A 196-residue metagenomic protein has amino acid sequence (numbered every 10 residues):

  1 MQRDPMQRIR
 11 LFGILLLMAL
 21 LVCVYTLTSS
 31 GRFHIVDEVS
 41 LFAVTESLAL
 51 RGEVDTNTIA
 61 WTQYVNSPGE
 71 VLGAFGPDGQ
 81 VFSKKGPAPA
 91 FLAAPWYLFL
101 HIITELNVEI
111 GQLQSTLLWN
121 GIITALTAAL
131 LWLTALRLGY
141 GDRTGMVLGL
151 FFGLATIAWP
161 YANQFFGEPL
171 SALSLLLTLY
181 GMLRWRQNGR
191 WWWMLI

Functional and structural regions predicted by a protein language model:
M1-L27, F33, T116, L136 (+1 more regions): Start-transfer (signal-anchor) and selected internal transmembrane alpha helices of multi-pass inner/ER membrane
R10-L16, I103-I110, A128-L154, A172-L173 (+2 more regions): Transmembrane-helix signature of polytopic, membrane-embedded enzymes that assemble or transfer cell-envelope glycans
V24-S40, G52-A60: Helix-to-loop transition at the C-terminal end of transmembrane segments
T45, L92, A135, E168-L170: Generic structural signal for small/hydrophobic residues in well-ordered secondary structure, especially within
L50-L118: Interfacial juxtamembrane loops and adjacent helix segments that form the catalytic/substrate-binding surfaces
T116-N120, L148, G167: Alpha-helical transmembrane segments of multi-pass integral membrane proteins
P160-L170: Short acidic/glycine- and proline-prone juxtamembrane loop motifs at membrane-interface regions of multi-pass membrane
